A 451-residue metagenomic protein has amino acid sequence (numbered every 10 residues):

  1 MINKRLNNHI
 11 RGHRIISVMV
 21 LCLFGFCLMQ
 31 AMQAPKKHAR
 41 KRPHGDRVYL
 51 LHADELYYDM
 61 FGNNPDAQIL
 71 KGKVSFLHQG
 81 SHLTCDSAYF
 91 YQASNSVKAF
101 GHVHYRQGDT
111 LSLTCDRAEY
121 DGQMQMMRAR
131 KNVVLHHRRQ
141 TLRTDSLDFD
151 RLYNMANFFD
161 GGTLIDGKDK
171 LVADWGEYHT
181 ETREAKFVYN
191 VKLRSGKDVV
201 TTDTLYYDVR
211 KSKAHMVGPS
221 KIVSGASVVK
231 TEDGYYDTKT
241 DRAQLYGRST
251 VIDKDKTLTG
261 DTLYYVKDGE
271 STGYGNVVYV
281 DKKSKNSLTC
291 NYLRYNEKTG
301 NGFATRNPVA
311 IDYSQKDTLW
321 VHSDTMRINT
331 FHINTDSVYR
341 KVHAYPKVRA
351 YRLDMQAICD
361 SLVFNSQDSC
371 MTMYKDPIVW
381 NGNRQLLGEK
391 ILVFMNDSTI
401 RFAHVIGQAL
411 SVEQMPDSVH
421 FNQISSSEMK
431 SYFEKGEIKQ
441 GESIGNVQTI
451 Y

Functional and structural regions predicted by a protein language model:
M1-A39: Bacterial Sec-dependent N-terminal signal peptides
A31-Y451: N-terminal amphipathic/hydrophobic interface segments
